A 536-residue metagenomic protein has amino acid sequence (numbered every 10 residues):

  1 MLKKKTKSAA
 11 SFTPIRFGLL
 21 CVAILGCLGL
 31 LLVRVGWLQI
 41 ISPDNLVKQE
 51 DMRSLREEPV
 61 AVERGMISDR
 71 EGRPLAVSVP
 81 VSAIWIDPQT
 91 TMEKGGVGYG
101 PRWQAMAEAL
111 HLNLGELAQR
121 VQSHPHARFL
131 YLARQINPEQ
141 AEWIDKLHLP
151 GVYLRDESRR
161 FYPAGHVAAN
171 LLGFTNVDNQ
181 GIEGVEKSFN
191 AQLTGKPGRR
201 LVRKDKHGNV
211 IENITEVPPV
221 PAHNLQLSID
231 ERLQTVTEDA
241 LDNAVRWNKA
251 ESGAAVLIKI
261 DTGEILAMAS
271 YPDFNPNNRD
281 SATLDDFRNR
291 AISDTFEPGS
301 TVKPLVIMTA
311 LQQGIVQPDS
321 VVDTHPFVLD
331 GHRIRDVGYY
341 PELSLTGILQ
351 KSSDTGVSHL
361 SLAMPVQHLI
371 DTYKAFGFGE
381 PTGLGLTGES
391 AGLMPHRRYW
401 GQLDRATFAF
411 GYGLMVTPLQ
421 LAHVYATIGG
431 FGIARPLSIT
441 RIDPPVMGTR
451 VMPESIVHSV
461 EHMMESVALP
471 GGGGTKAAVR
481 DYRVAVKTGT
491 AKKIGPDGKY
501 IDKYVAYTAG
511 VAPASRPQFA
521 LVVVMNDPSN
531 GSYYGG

Functional and structural regions predicted by a protein language model:
M1-R279, Q367-G379, P496-K499, N526-G536: Periplasmic/cell-envelope proteins involved in peptidoglycan metabolism and beta-lactam response
A76, K204-E216, A255-S300, L305-S529: Beta-lactam-recognizing serine transpeptidase/beta-lactamase-like catalytic domain environment
